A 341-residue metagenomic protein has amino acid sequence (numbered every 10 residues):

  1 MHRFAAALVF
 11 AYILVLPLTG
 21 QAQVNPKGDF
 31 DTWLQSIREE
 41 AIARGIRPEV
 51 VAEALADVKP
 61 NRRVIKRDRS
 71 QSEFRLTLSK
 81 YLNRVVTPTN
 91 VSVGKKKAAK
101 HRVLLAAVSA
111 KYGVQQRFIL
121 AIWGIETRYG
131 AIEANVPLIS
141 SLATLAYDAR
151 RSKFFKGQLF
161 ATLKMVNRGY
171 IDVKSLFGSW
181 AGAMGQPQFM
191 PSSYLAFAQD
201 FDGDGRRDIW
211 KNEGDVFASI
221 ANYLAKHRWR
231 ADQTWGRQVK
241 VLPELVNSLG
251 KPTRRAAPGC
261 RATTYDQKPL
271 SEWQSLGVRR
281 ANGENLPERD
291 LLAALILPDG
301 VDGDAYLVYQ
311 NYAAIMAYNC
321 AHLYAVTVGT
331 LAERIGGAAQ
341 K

Functional and structural regions predicted by a protein language model:
M1-F4: Positively charged n-region of N-terminal signal peptides that target proteins for export
A7-P17: Bacterial N-terminal signal peptides
L18-A22: Sec/Tat signal peptide C-region and signal peptidase I cleavage site
Q23-S109: An acidic, Gly/Ser/Thr/Pro-rich helix-cap/linker signature
V51-F74, W123-T127, P137-I139, Q238-V246: Acidic helix-start/capping segments at beta-turn-to-alpha-helix junctions
K80-A221, A225, W235: Acidic/His-rich structured neighborhood in mature extracellular/periplasmic domains
R206-T264: Ligand-binding pocket segment of bilobal, Venus flytrap-like solute-binding proteins
L242-K341: C-terminal soluble interaction/assembly domains
